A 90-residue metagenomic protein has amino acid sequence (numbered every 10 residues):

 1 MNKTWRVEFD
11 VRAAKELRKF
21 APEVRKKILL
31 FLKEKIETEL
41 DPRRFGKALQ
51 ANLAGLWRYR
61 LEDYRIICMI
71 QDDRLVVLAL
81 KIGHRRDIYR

Functional and structural regions predicted by a protein language model:
M1-R58, D63, Q71-V76, D87-R90: Basic, Lys/Arg-enriched alpha-helical interface segments
C68: Short, charged interaction patches at domain edges and termini
G83: Residues forming the ATP-binding cleft of Hanks-type serine/threonine protein kinase domains
